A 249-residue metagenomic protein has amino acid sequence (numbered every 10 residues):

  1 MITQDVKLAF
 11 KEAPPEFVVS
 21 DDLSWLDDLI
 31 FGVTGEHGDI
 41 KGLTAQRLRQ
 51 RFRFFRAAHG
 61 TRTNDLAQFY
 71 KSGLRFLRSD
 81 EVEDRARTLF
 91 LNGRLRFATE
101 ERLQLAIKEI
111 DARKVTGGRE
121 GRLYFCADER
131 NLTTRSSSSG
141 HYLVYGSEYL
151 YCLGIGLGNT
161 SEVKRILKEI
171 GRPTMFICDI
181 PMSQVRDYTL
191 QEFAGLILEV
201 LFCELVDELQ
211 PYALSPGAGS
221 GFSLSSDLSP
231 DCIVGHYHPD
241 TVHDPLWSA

Functional and structural regions predicted by a protein language model:
M1-D28, G38-F54, N64-Y70, L74 (+3 more regions): Conserved NAD+-utilizing ADP-ribose enzyme module
T34, G42, K108-D111: Alpha-helical context
L77-T134: Low-complexity, serine/threonine/proline-enriched polar segments
